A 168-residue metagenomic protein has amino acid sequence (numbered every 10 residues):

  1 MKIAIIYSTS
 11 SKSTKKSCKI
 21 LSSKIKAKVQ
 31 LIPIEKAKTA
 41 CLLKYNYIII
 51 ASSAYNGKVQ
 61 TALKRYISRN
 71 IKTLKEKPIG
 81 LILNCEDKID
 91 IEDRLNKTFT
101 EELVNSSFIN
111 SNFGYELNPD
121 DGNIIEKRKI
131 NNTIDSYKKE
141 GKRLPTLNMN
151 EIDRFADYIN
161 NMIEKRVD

Functional and structural regions predicted by a protein language model:
M1, L43, N105: Structured loop/turn residues at beta-strand edges in well-structured enzyme cores
K2-K24: N-terminal beta1-alpha1 ligand-phosphate binding loop
I6-S8, A51, I82, F113: Short hydrophobic segments within beta-strands
T9-S13, Y55-G57, D87: Gly/Ser/Thr-rich loops at beta-strand to alpha-helix junctions that form or flank small-molecule/cofactor-binding
K24, K28, G57-D168: FMN-binding flavodoxin-like domain, especially the glycine-rich phosphate-binding loop
A27-K38, I48, S52: A short beta-strand-loop structural module common to alpha/beta enzyme folds
L42-L43, L74: A short, aliphatic-rich alpha-helical micro-motif
N46-I49, P78: Structural motif
